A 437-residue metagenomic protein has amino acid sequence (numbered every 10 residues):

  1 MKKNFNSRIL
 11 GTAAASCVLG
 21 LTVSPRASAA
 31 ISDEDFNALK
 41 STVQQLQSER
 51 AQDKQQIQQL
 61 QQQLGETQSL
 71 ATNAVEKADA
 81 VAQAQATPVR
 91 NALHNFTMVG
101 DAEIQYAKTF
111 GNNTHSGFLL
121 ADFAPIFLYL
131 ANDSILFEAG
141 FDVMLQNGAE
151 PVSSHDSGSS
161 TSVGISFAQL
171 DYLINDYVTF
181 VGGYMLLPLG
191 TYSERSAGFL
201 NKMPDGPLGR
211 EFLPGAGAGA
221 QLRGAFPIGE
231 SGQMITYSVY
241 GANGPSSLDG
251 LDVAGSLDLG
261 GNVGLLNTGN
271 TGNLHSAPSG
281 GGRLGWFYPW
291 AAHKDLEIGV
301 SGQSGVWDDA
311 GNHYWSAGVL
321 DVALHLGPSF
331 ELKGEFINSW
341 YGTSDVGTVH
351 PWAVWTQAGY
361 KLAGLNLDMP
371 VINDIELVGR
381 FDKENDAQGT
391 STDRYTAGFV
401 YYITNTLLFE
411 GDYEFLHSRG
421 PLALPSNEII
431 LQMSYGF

Functional and structural regions predicted by a protein language model:
K2-S28: Gram-negative bacterial Sec-dependent N-terminal signal peptides
S16, A27-K108, E230-G232: N-terminal periplasmic/intermembrane-space "pro-region" immediately following the signal or transit peptide
Q85-S247, S276-G281, G285-H293, W355-D368 (+2 more regions): Outer membrane beta-barrel
F110-G117, M144-N147, S160, F212-P214 (+5 more regions): Solvent-exposed loop/turn segments connecting transmembrane beta-strands in outer-membrane beta-barrel proteins
G117-L119, H155-G158, A197-M203, V253-G260 (+4 more regions): Flexible, surface-exposed loop regions and adjacent strand-edge segments of Gram-negative outer-membrane beta-barrel
S134, H275-A277, G282-A387, E428 (+1 more regions): Detector for outer-membrane/organellar transmembrane beta-barrel domains, recognizing the amphipathic beta-strand
G148-S159, S246-N270, A310, S344-V349 (+1 more regions): Solvent-exposed loop segments that connect transmembrane elements
T406-F437: Predominantly the C-terminal beta-signal and adjacent terminal strand-loop region of outer-membrane beta-barrel
